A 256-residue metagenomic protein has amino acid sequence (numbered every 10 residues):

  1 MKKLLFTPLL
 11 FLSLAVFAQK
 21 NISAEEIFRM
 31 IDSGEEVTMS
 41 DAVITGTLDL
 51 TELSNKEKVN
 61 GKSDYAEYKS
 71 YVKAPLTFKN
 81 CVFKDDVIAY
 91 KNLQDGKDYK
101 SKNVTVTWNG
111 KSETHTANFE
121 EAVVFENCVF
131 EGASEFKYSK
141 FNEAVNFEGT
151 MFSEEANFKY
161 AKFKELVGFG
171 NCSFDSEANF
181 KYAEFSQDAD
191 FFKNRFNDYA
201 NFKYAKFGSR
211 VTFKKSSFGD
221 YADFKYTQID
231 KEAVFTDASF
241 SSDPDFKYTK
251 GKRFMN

Functional and structural regions predicted by a protein language model:
M1-A24: Bacterial Sec-dependent N-terminal signal peptides
Q19-N256: N-terminal leader/targeting and pre-domain segments
